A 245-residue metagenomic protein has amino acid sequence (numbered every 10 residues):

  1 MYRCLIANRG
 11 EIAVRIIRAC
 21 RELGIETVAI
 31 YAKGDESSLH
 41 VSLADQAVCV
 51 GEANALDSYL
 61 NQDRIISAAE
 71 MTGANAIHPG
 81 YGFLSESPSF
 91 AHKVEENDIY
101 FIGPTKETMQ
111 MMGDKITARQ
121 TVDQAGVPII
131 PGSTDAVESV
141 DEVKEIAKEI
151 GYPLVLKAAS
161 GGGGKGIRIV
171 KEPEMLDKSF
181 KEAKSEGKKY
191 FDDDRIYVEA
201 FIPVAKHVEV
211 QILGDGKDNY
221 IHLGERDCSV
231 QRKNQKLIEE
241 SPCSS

Functional and structural regions predicted by a protein language model:
M1-S245: N-terminal beta-alpha lobe that positions the nucleotide/phosphoryl donor in ATP/NTP-coupled carboxylate activation
